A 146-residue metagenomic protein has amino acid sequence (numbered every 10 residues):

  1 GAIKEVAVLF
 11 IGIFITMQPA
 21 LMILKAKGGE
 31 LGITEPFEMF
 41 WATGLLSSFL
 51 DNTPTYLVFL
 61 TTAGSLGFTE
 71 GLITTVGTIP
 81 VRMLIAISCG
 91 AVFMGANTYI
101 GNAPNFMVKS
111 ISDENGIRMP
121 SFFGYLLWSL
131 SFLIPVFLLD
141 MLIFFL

Functional and structural regions predicted by a protein language model:
G1-F37: Hydrophobic transmembrane alpha-helices of multi-pass solute/ion transporters
A2, I15, S48-F49, L126: Hydrophobic transmembrane-helix microenvironments that flank and shape a buried ionizable site
I3, A7, I33, F37 (+4 more regions): Hydrophobic, aromatic-rich alpha-helical transmembrane segments and their membrane-interface anchor motifs
I13, M17-A20, A42, G90-F93 (+1 more regions): Lipid-exposed faces of alpha-helical membrane segments in multi-pass integral membrane proteins
M22-N97, N102-A103, M107-N115: Membrane-interfacial helix-loop connectors
S110-F132: Interfacial loop-to-transmembrane junctions
L139-L146: Juxtamembrane boundary at the C-terminal end of a transmembrane helix
